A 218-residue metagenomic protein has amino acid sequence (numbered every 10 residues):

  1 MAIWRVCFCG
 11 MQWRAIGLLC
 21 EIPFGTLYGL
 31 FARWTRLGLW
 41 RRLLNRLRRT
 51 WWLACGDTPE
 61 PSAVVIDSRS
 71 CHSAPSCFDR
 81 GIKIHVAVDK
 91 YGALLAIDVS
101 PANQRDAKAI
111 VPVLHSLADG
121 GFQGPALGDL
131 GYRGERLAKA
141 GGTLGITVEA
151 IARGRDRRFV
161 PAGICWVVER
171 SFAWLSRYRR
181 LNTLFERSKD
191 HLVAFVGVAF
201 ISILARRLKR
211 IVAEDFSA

Functional and structural regions predicted by a protein language model:
M1-A218: Short alpha-helical elements
